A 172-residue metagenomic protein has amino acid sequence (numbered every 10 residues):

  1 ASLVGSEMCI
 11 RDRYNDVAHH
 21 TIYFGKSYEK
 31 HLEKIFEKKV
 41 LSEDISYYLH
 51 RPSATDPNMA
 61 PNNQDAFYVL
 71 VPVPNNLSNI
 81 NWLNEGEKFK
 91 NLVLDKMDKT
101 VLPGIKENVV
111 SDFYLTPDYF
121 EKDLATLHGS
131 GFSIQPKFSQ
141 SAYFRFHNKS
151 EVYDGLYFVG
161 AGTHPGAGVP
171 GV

Functional and structural regions predicted by a protein language model:
L3-I10: Short, small-residue-biased leader/transition segments that mark boundaries at the very start of proteins
G5, A66, V152-G155: Conserved catalytic motifs of the protein kinase core domain
E7, S27, G131-S133: Compositionally biased, intrinsically disordered low-complexity regions
R11-D118: C-terminal segments that line or cap access tunnels to active or ligand-binding sites in enzymes and enzyme-associated
E43-Y48, P103-P165: A glycine-rich dinucleotide-binding beta-alpha-beta segment and adjacent secondary-structure elements that constitute
G168: Short glycine-/acidic-enriched loop or helix-start segments at secondary-structure transitions that form or flank
G171-V172: An active-site-proximal "capping" alpha-helix that borders the catalytic cofactor pocket
